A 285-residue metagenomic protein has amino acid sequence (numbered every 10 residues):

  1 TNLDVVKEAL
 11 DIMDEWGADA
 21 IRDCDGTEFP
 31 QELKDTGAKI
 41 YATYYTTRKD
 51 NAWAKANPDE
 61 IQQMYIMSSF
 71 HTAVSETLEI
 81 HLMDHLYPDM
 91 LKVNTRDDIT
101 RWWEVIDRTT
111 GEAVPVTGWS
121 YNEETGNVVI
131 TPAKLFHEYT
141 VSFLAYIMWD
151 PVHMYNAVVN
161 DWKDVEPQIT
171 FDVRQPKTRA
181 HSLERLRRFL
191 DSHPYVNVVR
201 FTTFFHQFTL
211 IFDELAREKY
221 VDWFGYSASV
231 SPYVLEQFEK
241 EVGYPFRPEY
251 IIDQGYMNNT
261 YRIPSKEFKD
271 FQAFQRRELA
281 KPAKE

Functional and structural regions predicted by a protein language model:
T1-E285: Glycan-processing catalytic domains of CAZymes
